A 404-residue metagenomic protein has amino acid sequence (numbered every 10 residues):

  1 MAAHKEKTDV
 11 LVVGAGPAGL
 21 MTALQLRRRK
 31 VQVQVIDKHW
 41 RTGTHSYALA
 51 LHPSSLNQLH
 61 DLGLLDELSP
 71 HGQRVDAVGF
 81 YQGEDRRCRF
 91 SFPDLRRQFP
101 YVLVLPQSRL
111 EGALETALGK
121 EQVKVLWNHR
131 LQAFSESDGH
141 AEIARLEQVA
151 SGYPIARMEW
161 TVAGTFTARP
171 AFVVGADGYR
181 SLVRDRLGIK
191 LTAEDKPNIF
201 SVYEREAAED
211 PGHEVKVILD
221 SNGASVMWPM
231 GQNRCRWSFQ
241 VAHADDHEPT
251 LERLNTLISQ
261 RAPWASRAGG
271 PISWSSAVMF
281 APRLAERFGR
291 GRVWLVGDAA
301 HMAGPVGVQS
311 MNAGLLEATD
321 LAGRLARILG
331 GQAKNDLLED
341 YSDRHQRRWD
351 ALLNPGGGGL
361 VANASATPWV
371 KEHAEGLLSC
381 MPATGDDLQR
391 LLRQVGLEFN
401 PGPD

Functional and structural regions predicted by a protein language model:
A3-H4, A242, E286, G323-D404: C-terminal helical "tail/cap" subdomain of flavin- and related membrane-associated enzymes
H4-A18: Beta1/beta-strand and adjacent pyrophosphate-binding region of the FAD-binding site in flavoprotein oxidoreductases
V10-V12, V33, V293: Conserved hydrophobic helix-helix packing surfaces used for dimerization/oligomerization
A15-L24, R28, L59, L114 (+3 more regions): Conserved mid-domain beta->alpha element of the FAD-binding
R27-Y47: Glycine-rich FAD pyrophosphate-binding loop
Y47, L51-G119, L353: Active-site-adjacent segment of FAD-dependent monooxygenases/related oxidoreductases
T116, G139-A141, G152-E159, F166 (+1 more regions): Conserved FAD-binding catalytic core of PHBH/FMO-like flavoproteins
W127-E142, E147-S151: A conserved short coil-to-beta-strand element within the FAD-binding core of flavoproteins
